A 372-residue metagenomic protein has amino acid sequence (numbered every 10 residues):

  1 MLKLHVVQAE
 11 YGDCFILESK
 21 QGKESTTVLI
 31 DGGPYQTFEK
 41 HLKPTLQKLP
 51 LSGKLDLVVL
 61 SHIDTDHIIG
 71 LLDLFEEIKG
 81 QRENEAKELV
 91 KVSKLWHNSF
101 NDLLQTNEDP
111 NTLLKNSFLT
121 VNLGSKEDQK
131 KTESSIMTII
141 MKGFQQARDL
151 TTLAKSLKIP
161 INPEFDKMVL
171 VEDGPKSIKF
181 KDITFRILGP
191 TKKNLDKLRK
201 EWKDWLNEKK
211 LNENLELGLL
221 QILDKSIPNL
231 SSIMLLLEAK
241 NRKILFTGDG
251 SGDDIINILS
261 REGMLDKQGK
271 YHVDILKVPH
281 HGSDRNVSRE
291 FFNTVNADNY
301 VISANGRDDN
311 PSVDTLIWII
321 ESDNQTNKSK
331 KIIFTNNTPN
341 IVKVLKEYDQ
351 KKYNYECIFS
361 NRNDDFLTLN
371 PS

Functional and structural regions predicted by a protein language model:
M1-K54, I227-D254: Conserved beta-strand hairpin/beta-sheet module of binuclear metal-dependent hydrolase folds, prominently
L2, D13, D253, N257-L265 (+4 more regions): C-terminal regulatory/interaction regions
H5-V7, V28, V59, W96 (+3 more regions): Hydrophobic/aromatic beta-strand patches that form the interior of the parallel beta-sheet core in alpha/beta enzyme
Y11, Q36, I63-I69, D102-L104 (+4 more regions): Active-site environment of divalent metal-dependent phosphoester hydrolases
S25-T26, E39-K94, L265-R285, N296-V301: Active-site metal-binding motif and surrounding structural segment of the metallo-beta-lactamase
G32-T37, E83-N84, L206, R285 (+1 more regions): Acidic/histidine-rich helix-loop elements that form or flank divalent-metal/phosphate-binding sites at the catalytic
I78-K243, S329-N337, K343-S372: Flexible, acidic/histidine-containing loops and adjacent segments that form or flank the divalent-metal
L235-F291, N296: Long, well-ordered mid-to-C-terminal structural blocks that present hydrophobic/aromatic surfaces
